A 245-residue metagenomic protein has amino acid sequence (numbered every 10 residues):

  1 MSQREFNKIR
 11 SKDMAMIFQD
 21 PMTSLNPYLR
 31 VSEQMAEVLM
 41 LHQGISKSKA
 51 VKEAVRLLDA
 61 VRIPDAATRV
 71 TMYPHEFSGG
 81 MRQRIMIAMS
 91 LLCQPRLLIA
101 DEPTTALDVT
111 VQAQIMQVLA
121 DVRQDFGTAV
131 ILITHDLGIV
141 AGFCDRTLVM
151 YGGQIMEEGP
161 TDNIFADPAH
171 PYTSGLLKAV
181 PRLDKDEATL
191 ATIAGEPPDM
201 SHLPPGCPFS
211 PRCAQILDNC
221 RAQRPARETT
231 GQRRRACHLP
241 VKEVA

Functional and structural regions predicted by a protein language model:
M1-A15, E33, L41, N163-P168 (+1 more regions): ABC ATPase NBD coupling module
M1-F6, L29-K49, D59-I63, G159: ABC-type ATPase nucleotide-binding domains, specifically the catalytic core motifs of the NBD
M35, I87, V111, I115: Hydrophobic anchor residue at the start of the ABC signature
G44, S48-I63, V70-T71, A166 (+1 more regions): ABC ATPase nucleotide-binding domain helical subdomain, centered on the C-loop/LSGGQ "ABC signature"
P64-T68, E158-A245: Short catalytic/signature loops enriched in Gly
M72-F77, M81: Conserved ABC ATPase signature
Q94-P103, L107-A188: P-loop NTP-binding/switch modules centered on Walker-like glycine-rich loops
